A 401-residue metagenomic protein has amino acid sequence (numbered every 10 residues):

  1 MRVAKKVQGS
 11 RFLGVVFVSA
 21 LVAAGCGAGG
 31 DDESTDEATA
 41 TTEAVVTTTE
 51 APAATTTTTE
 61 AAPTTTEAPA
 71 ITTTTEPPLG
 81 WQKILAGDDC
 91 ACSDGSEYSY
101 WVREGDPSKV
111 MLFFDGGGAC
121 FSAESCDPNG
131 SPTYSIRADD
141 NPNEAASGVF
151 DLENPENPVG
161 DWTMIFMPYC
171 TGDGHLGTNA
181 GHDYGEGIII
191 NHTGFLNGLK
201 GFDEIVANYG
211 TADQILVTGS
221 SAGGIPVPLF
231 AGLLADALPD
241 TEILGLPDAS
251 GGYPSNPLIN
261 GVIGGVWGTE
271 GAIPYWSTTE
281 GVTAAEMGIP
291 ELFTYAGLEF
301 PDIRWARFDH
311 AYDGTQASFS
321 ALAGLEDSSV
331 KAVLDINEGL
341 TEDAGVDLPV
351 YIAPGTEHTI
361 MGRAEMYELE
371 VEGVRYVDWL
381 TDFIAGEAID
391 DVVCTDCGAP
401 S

Functional and structural regions predicted by a protein language model:
V3-G14: Bacterial N-terminal signal peptides that target proteins for export
V15-A20: Sec-dependent N-terminal signal peptides
V22-G25: C-terminal motif of bacterial Sec signal peptides marking the signal peptidase cleavage site
G27-G30: Bacterial signal peptide processing site
S34-E76: Extracellular mucin-like PTS domains
E67-S401: C-terminal His-loop and adjacent cap/lid subdomain of alpha/beta-hydrolase
